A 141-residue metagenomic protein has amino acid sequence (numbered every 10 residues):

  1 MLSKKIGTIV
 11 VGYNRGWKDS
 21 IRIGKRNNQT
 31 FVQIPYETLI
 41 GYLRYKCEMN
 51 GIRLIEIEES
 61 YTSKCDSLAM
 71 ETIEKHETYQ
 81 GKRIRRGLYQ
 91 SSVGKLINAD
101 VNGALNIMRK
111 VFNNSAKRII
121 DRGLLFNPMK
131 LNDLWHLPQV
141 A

Functional and structural regions predicted by a protein language model:
M1-W17, L54-I55: Short glycine-rich phosphate-binding loop at a beta-alpha junction
V11-F31: RNase H catalytic domain
N28-T30, I34-A141: Positively charged, low-complexity nucleic-acid-binding target-recognition regions
